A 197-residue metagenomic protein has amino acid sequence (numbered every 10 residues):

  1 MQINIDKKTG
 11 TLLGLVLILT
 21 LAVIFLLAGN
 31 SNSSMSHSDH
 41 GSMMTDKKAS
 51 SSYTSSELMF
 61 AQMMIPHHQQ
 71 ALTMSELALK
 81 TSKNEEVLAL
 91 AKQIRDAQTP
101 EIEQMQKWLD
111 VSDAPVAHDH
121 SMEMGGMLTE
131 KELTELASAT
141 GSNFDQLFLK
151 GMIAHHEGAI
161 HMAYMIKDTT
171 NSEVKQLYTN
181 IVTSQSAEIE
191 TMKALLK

Functional and structural regions predicted by a protein language model:
M1-K7: Short, Lys/Arg-rich N-terminal segment immediately upstream of the first membrane anchor
K7-L13, I18, I24-K197: All-alpha RGS (Regulator of G-protein Signaling) helical domain and cognate RGS-like helical scaffolds
